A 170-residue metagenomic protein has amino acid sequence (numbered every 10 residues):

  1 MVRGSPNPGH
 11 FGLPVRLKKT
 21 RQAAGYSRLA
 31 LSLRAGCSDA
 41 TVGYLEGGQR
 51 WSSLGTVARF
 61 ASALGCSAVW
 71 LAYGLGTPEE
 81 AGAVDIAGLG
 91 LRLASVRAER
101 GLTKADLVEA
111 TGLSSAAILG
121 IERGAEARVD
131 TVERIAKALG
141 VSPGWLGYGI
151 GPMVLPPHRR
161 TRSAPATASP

Functional and structural regions predicted by a protein language model:
M1-A23, T77-E99: A short, Lys/Arg-rich alpha-helix, primarily the initiator
L17, R28, D39, L54-V57 (+4 more regions): Helix-turn-helix DNA-binding elements, focusing on the entry/boundary residues of the two helices that contact DNA
L17, R28-S32, V42-L45, L71 (+4 more regions): Conserved hydrophobic/aromatic packing and binding residues within compact polymer-binding modules
R21, S32, A61, R97 (+2 more regions): The alpha-helix within a helix-turn-helix
G36-S52, L75, G112-A127: Recognition helix of helix-turn-helix/homeodomain-like DNA-binding domains that insert into the DNA major groove
G48-S62, G124-K137, M153: Short, basic-rich loop-to-helix N-cap that marks the start of a DNA-contacting helix
G65-E80, G140-P156: Short C-terminal boundary/hinge segments that cap the last helix of small helical domains
